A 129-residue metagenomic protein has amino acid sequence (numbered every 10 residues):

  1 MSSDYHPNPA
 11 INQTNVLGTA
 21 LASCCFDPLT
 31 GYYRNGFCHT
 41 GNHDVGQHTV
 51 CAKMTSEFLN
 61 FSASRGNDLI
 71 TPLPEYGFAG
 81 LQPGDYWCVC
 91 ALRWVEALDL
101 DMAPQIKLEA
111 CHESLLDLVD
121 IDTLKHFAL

Functional and structural regions predicted by a protein language model:
S2-M102, I106-L129: A charge-rich, low-complexity, intrinsically flexible signal that marks solvent-exposed coils, linkers, repeats
